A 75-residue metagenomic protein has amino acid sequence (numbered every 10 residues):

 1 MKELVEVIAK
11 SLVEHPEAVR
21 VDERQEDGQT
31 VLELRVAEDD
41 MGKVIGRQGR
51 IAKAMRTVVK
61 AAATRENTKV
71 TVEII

Functional and structural regions predicted by a protein language model:
M1-M41, K53-I75: RNA-contacting regions in translation and RNA-metabolism proteins, encompassing KH/S1 modules where present
